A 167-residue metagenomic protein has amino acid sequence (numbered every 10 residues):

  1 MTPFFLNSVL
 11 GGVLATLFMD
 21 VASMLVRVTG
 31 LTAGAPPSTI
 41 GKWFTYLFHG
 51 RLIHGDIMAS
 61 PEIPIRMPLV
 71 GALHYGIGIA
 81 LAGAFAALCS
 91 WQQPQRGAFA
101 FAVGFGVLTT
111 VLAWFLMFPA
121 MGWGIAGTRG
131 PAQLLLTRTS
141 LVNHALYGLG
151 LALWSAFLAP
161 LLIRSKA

Functional and structural regions predicted by a protein language model:
M1-A167: Juxtamembrane/disordered regions of integral membrane proteins
